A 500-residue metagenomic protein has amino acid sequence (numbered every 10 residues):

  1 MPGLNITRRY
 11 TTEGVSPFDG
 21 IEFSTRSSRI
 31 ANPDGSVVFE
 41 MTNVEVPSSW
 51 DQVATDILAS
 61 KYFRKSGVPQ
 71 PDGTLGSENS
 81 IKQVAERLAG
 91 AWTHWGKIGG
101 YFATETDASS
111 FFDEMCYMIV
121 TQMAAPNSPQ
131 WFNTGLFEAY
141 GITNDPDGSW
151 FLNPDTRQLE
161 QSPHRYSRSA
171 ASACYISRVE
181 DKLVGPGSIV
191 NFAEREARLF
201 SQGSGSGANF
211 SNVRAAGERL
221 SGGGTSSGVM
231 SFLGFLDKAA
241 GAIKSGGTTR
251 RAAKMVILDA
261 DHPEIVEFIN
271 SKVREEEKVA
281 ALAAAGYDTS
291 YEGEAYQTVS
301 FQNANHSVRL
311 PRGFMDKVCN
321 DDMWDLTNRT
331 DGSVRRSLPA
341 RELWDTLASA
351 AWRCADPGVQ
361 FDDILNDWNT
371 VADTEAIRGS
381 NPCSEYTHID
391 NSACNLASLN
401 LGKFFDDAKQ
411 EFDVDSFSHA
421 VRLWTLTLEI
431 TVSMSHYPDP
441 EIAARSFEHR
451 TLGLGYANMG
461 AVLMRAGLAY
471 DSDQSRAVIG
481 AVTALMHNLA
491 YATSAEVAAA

Functional and structural regions predicted by a protein language model:
M1-A500: Extended catalytic cores of very large enzyme megasubunits
